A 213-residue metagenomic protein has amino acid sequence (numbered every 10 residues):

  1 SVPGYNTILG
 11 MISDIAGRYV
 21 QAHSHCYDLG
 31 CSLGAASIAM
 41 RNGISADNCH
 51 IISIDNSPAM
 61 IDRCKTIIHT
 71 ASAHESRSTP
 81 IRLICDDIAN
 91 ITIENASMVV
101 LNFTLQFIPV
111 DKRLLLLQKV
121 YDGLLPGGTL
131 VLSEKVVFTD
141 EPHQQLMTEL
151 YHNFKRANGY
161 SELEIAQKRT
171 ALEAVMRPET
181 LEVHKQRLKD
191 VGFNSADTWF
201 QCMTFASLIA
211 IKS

Functional and structural regions predicted by a protein language model:
G4-A22: Conserved alpha-helix/loop element of class I SAM-dependent methyltransferases that forms part of the SAM/SAH-binding
H25-A89: Class I SAM-dependent methyltransferase SAM/SAH-binding core
N90-E94: Short conserved loop adjoining the S-adenosyl-L-methionine
V100: A conserved beta-strand element that flanks and buttresses the S-adenosyl-L-methionine
L114-P126: A short glycine-rich, Lys/Arg-flanked "PGG" loop and its adjoining helix->strand segment in the class I
G127-K135: Conserved beta-strand signature within the Rossmann-like core of class I S-adenosyl-L-methionine
V136-K189: C-terminal alpha-helical "lid/dimerization" subdomain adjacent to the S-adenosyl-L-methionine
V191-S213: Core SAM-dependent methyltransferase catalytic element
